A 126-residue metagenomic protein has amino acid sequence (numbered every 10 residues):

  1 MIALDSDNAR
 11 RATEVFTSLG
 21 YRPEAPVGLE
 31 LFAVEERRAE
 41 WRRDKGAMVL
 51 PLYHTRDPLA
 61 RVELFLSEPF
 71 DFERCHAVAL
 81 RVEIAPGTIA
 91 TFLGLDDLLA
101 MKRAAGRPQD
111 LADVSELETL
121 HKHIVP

Functional and structural regions predicted by a protein language model:
M1-P126: Compositionally biased terminal segments of proteins
